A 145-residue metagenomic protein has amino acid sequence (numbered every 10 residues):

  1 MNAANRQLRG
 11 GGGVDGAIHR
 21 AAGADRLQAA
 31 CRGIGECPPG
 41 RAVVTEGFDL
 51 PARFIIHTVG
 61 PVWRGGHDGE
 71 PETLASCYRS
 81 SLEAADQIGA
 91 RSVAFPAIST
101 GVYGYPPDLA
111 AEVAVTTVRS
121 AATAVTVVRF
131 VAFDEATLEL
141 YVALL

Functional and structural regions predicted by a protein language model:
N2-P71, A75-Q87: Glycine-/small-residue-enriched capping loops at alpha/beta junctions
V62-L145: Phosphate/ribose-phosphate-bearing ligand recognition and processing surfaces, centered on ADP-ribose/NAD(+/P+) systems
